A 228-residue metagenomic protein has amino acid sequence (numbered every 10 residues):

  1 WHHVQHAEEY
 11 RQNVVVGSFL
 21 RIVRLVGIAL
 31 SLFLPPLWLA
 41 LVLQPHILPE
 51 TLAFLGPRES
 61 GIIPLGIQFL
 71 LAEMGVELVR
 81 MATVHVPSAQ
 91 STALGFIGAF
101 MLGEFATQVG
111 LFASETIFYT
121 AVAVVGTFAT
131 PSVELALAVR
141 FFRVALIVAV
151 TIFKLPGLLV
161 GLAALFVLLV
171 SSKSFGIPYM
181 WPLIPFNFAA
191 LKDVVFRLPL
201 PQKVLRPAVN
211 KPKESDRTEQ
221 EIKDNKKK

Functional and structural regions predicted by a protein language model:
W1-L65, F175-Q202, N210-N225: Cytosolic regulatory modules rich in charged/polar residues
G27-L43, E59-E134, A138-V139, V144-V150 (+1 more regions): Transmembrane alpha-helix detector for multi-pass membrane proteins
S114-T116, T120-K228: Hydrophobic alpha-helical transmembrane segments of membrane transport and translocation systems, primarily multi-pass
